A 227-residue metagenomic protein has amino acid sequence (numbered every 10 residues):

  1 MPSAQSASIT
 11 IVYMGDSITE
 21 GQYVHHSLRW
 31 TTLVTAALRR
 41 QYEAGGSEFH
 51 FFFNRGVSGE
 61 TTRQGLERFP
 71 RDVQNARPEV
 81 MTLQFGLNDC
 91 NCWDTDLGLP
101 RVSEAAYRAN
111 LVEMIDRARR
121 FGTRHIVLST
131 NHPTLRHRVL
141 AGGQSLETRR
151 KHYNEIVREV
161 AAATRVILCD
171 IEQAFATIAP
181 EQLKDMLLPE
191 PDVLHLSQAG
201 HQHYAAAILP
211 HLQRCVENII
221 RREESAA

Functional and structural regions predicted by a protein language model:
M1-S58, R63, R68-R77, L183: Serine-esterase "nucleophile elbow" of acetyl-processing enzymes
A36, R40-Y42, E48, Q64-A227: Alpha-helical cap/lid subdomain in secreted, periplasmic, or secretory-pathway luminal O-acyl-processing enzymes
